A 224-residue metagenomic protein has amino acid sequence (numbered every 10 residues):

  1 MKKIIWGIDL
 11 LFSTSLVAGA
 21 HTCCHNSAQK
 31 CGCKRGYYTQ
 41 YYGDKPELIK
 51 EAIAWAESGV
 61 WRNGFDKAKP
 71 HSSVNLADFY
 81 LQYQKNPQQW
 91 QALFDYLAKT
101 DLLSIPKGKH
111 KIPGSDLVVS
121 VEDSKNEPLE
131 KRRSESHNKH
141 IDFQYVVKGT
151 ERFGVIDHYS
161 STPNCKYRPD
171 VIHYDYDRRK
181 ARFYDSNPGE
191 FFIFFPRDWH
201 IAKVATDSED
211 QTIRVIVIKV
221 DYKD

Functional and structural regions predicted by a protein language model:
M1-G43: Bacterial Sec-dependent N-terminal signal peptides
R35, Y41, I49-S120, K131: A short, N-terminal "cap"/entry segment at the start of jelly-roll beta-barrel domains of the cupin/DSBH fold
I112-D116, S136-H140, V146-K148, I213: Short connector loops at helix/strand junctions that flank enzyme active sites, especially segments positioning acidic
V119-S136, E151-S161: Conserved short histidine dyad/triad with adjacent acidic residue
K139-E151, D157, Y167-I172, K219: Short, conserved beta-strand element in jelly-roll/cupin
T162-D185: Double-stranded beta-helix
D185-V204: Conserved metal-binding segment of the jelly-roll/cupin
F191-I193, D210-D224: A short hydrophobic beta-strand segment most commonly corresponding to one strand of the jelly-roll/cupin
